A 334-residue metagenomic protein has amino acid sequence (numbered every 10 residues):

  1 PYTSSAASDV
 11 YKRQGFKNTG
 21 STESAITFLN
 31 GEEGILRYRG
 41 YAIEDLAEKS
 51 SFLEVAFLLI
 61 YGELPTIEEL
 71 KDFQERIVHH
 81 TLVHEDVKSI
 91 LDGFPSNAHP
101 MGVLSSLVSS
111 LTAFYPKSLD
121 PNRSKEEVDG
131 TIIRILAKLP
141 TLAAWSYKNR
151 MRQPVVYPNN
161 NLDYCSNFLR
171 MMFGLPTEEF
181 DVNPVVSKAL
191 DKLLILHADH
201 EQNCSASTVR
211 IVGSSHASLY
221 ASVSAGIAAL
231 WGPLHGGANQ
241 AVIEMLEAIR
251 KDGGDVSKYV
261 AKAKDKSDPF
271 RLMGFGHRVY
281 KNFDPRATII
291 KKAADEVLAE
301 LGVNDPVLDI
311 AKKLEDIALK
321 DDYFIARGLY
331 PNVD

Functional and structural regions predicted by a protein language model:
P1-A7, Y11: Single conserved hydrophobic/aromatic residue that forms the stacking wall/gate of nucleotide- or nucleobase-binding
F52-L59, F73-Q74, L91, L104-V108 (+10 more regions): Short alpha-helical scaffolding segments that buttress acidic/His motifs in well-ordered protein cores
F57-T66, P100-L104, Q202-C204, S214-E244 (+2 more regions): Conserved phosphate/anionic-ligand binding catalytic regions in large, soluble enzymes, centered on
I67-D92: Active-site-surrounding "flap" and adjacent substrate/cofactor-binding loops of secreted or lumenal enzymes, prototyped
G93-V103, D252-A294: A structural-propensity feature for long, helix-poor, extended segments
A98-E201, I211: Glycine-rich, mobile lid/loop segments that gate access to catalytic sites or pores
D181-A189, L196-A206, M245-F270, A287: Active-site substrate-binding loop specific to GH73 endo-beta-N-acetylglucosaminidase modules in bacterial autolysins
A299-D334: Generic long, charged, amphipathic alpha-helical segments
